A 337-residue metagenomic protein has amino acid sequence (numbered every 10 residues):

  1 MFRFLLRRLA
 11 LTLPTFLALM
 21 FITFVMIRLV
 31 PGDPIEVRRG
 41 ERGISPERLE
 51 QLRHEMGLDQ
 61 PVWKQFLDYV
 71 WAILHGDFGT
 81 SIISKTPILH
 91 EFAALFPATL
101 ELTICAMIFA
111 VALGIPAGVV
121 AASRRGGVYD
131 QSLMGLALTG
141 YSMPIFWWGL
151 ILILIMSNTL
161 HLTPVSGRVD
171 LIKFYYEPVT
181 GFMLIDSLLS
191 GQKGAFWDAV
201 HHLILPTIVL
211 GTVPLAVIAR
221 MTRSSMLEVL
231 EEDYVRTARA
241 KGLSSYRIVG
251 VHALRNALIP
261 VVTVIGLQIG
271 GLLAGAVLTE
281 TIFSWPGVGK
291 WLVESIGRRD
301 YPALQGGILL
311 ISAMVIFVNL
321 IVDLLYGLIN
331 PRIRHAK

Functional and structural regions predicted by a protein language model:
F2-R3, F96-Y129, I145, Y175-K337: Alpha-helical transmembrane segments of integral membrane proteins, especially multi-pass inner/plasma-membrane
L6-F16: N-terminal signal-anchor/signal peptide hydrophobic helix marking the start of the first transmembrane segment
L9, R48, L52, V62-F78 (+8 more regions): Hydrophobic alpha-helical segments of integral membrane proteins, encompassing both true transmembrane helices
T12, L95, T99, G135-S142 (+2 more regions): Residue-level signal for discrete positions within transmembrane alpha-helices of multi-pass small-molecule
T15-L67, M156-A195: Hydrophobic alpha-helical transmembrane segments of membrane transport/permease proteins and related membrane-embedded
L19, T23-I27, G149, I153 (+5 more regions): Juxtamembrane/transmembrane-helix interface segments of polytopic membrane transporters
D59-I115: An internal, D/E-rich "acidic patch" concept
V120-M143, W148, N158-T159: Short loop segments and helix-boundary regions at transmembrane helix junctions of multi-pass inner-membrane proteins
